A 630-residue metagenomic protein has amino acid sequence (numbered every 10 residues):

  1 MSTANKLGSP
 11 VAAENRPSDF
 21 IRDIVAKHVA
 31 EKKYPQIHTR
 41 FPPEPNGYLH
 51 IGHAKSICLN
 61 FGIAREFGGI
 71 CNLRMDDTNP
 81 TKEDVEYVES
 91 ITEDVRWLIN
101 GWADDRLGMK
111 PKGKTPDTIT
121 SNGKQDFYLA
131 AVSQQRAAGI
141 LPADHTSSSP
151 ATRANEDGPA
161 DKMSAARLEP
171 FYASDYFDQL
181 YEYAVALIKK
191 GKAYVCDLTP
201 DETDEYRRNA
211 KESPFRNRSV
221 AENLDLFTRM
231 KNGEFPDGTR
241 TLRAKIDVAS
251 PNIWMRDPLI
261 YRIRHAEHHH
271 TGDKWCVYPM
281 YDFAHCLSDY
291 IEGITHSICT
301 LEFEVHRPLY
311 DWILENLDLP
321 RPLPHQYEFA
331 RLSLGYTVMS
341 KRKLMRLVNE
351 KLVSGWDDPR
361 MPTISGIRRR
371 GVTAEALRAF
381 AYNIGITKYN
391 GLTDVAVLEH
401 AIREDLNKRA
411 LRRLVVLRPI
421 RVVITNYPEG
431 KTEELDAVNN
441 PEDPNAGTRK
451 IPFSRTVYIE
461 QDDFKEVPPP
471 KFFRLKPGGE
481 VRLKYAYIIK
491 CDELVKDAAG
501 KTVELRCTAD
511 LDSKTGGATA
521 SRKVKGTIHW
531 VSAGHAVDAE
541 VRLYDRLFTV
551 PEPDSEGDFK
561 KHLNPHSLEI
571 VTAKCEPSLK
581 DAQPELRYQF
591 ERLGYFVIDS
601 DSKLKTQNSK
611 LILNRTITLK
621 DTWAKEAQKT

Functional and structural regions predicted by a protein language model:
T3-A4, G8-P10, M109-R167, S602-K610: Intrinsic disorder/low-complexity segments
E14-A26, A30-E93, H268-T300: N-terminal catalytic cores of NTP/NDP-binding nucleotidyl/phosphoryl-transfer enzymes
A30-K33, G62-I70, D94-L107, K190 (+3 more regions): Secondary-structure transition/capping motifs at alpha-helix termini and the adjoining loop/turn into the next element
P42-N46, R74-D84, K110-K112, L168-D178 (+6 more regions): Conserved short loop/turn motifs at secondary-structure junctions
N79, V85, K114-S121, Q125-A131 (+9 more regions): Active-site cores that bind ATP or allylic diphosphates and position pyrophosphate for catalysis
V88-G123, L168-S174, A184: A glycine-rich helix N-cap at a beta->alpha junction
F303, R307, D311-I313, E375-R378 (+2 more regions): Core subunits and conserved enzymes of cellular information-processing and envelope-translocation systems across
P322-A401: Long, charged, mostly alpha-helical binding arms that flank functional sites
